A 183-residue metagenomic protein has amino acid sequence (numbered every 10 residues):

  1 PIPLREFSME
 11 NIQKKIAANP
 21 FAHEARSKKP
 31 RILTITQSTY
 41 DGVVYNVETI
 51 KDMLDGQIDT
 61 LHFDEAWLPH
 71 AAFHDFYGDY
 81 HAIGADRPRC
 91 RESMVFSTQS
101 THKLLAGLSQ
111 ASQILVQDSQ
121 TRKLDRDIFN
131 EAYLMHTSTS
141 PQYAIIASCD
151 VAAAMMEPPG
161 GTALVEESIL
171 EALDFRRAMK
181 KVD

Functional and structural regions predicted by a protein language model:
P1-K180: Conserved PLP-enzyme active-site core in the AAT-like
D183: Active-site-proximal acidic segments at structured loop/helix or strand boundaries that coordinate catalytic metals
